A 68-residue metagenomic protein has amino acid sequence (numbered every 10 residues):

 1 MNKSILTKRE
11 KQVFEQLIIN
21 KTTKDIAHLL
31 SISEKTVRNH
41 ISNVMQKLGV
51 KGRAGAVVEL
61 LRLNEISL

Functional and structural regions predicted by a protein language model:
M1-E34: Helix-turn-helix DNA-binding segment
R9, H40-N43: Residues within the DNA-recognition helix of helix-turn-helix
K11-E15, M45, V57: Hydrophobic residues on short alpha-helical segments
K24, S42, A54: Residues within the helices of the helix-turn-helix
Q46-L68: Basic, Lys/Arg-enriched C-terminal extension of HTH/homeodomain DNA-binding domains
